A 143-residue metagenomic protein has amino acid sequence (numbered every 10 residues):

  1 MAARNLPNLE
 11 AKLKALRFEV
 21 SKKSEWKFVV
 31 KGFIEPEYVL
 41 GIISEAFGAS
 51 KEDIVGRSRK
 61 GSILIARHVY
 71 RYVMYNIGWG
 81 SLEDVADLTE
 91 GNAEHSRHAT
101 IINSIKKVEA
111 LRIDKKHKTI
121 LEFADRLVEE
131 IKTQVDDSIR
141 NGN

Functional and structural regions predicted by a protein language model:
M1-L40: General nucleic-acid-binding
F28, G32, I63-L64, A93: Residue-level marker of regulatory loop/turn positions in helix-turn-helix DNA-binding domains and in histidine
E45-R67, S96: Short, Lys/Arg-enriched anionic-surface-contact patches
G61, N92, V108-K115: The DNA-recognition helices of helix-turn-helix-type DNA-binding domains
I63-G80: Short, amphipathic alpha-helical "recognition" segments used to contact nucleic acids or chromatin
Y75, I101, I105-R112: DNA major-groove recognition helix of helix-turn-helix
S81-E83, D87-S104: Short, basic interhelical loop/turn and adjoining N-cap of the next helix at nucleic-acid- or acidic-partner-contacting
R112-D136: Short Lys/Arg-enriched helix C-cap and helix-to-coil transition segments that create basic nucleic-acid-contact patches
